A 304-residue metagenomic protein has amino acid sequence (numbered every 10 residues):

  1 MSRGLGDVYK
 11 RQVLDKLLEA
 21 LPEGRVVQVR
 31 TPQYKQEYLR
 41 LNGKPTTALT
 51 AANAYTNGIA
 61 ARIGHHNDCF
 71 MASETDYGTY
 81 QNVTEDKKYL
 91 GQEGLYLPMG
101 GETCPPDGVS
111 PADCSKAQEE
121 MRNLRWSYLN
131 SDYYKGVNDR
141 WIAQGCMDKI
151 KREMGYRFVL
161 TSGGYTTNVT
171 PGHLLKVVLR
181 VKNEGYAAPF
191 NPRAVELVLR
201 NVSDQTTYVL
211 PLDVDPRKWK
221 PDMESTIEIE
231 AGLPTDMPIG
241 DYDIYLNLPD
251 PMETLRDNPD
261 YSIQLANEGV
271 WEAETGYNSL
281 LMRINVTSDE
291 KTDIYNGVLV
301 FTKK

Functional and structural regions predicted by a protein language model:
M1-L5, Y9-Q12: Single conserved hydrophobic/aromatic residue that forms the stacking wall/gate of nucleotide- or nucleobase-binding
V13-V27, N123-L124: A structural motif corresponding to the C-terminal end of an alpha-helix and its immediate exit/capping segment
A20, V29-Y34, L41-K44, A48: Non-catalytic protein-protein interaction scaffold segments in large eukaryotic complex-forming proteins
R25-T31, N130: A structural signal for short, well-ordered beta-strand segments and their strand-loop junctions that often border
Q33-Q36, K135-G136: Solvent-exposed loop/turn segments at secondary-structure junctions within structured extracellular/periplasmic domains
K35-L39, A188-P189: Short catalytic/ligand-binding loop motif for oxyanion handling, primarily in non-cytosolic enzymes, centered on
N53-G164: Substrate-binding cleft of secreted/luminal carbohydrate-active enzymes
D148-K304: Extracellular/luminal regions of secreted and cell-surface proteins that mediate adhesion/ECM remodeling
